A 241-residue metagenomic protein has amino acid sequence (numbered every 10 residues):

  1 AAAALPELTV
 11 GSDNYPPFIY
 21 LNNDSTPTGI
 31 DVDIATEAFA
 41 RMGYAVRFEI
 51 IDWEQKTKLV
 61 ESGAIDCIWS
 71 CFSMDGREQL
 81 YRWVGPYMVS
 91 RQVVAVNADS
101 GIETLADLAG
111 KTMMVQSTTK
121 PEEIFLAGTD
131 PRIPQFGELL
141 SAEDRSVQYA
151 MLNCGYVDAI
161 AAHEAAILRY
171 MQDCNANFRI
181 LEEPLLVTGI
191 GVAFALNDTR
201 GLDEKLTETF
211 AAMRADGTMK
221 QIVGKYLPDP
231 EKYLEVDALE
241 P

Functional and structural regions predicted by a protein language model:
L5-I30: Short glycine-rich His-centered loop
S12-N14, V89-V96, L168, Q172-A211 (+1 more regions): Periplasmic-binding protein-like
L21, A35-Y44, P121-A142, Y149 (+1 more regions): Ligand-binding cleft/hinge of the Venus flytrap
V32, R47-K58, L139-C154, L186-T188: Short helix-initiation/N-cap motifs at beta->coil->alpha
V32-R41, D99-I102, A106-K120, V192-P230: Extended ligand-binding regions for polar small-molecule ligands
T36, A45-D107, R179-P184: Acidic, polar ligand-binding/catalytic clefts
A45, K120-L140, R179-I180, F210-P241: Ligand-binding clefts/hinges and TM-proximal coupling segments of bilobed small-molecule sensing domains
Q55-K58, S70-L80, I124-A127, M151-N153 (+1 more regions): A ligand-binding cleft/hinge motif common to bilobed small-molecule-binding domains
